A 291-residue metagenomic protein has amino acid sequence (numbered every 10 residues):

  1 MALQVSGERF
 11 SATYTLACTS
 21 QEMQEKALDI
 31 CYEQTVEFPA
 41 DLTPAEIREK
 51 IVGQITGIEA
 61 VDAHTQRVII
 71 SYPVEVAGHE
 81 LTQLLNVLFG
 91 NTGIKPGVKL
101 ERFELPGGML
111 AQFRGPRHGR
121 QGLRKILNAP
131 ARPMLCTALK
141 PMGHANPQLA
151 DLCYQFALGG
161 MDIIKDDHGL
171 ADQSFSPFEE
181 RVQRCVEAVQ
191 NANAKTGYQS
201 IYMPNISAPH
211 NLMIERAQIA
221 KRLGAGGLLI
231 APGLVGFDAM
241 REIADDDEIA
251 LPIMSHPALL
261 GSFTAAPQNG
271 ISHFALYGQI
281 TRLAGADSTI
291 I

Functional and structural regions predicted by a protein language model:
M1-G159: N-terminal capping/small domains of soluble enzymes
A12, P133-L139, I164-D166, S200-I206 (+3 more regions): Hydrophobic faces of well-ordered beta-strands that scaffold small-molecule active sites in alpha/beta enzyme cores
Y14-Q21, P133-A150, S200-L212, L259-H273: Active-site mouth loops of central-metabolism enzymes
P116-R124, A171-A192, H210-M213, P232-A250: Active-site-adjacent beta->alpha loops and helix N-cap segments on the catalytic face of soluble alpha/beta enzymes
G143-A208: Internal metal/ion-chelating core segments
A157, K221-R222, T281-R282: Non-catalytic positions within long, well-ordered alpha-helices that form the structural scaffold/packing of enzyme
A194, Y198-P204, N211-R216, K221 (+1 more regions): Accessory, usually C-terminal, subdomains that scaffold auxiliary metal cofactors
E215-A217, G227-I291: Catalytic alpha/beta core domains of metabolic enzymes, predominantly
